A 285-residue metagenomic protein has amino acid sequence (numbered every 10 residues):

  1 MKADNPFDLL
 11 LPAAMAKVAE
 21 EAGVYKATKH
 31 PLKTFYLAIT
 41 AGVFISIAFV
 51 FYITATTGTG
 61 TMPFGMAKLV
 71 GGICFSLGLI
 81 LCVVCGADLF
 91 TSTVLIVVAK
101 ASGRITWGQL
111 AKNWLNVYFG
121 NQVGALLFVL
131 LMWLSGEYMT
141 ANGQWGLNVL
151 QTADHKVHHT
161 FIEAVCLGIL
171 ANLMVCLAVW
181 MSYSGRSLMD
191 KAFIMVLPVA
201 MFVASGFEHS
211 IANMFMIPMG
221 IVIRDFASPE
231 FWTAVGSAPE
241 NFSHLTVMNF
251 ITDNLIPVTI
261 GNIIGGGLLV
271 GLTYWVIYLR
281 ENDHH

Functional and structural regions predicted by a protein language model:
M1-H285: Alpha-helical transmembrane segments and their helix-helix packing motifs
